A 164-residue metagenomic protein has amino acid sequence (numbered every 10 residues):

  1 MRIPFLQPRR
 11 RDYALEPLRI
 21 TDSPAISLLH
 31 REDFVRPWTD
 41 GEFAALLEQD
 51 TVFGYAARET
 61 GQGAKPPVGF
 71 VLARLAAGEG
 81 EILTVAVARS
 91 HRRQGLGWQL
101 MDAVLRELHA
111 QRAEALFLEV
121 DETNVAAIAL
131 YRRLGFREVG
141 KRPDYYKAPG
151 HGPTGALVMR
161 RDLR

Functional and structural regions predicted by a protein language model:
R2, F117-E119, R132, R137-T154: Conserved catalytic-core motifs of GNAT/GCN5-like acyltransferases
R2-Y13, P17-Q94, W98-Q111, R160-R164: Acetyl-CoA-dependent GNAT
R36, E114, G152: Flexible coil/turn residues that form the inter-helical turn or adjacent wing/linker of helix-turn-helix
E81-T84, E119, L130: Residue-level recognition of specific faces of alpha-helices
V87, D121-E122: Short amphipathic helical patch at the helix-1/turn junction of helix-turn-helix
R92, N124, L130-R132, G152-L157: ABC family nucleotide-binding domain
M101, N124-A127, D144-G150: Short glycine/proline-centered loop/turn elements that form peptide/ligand docking sites
